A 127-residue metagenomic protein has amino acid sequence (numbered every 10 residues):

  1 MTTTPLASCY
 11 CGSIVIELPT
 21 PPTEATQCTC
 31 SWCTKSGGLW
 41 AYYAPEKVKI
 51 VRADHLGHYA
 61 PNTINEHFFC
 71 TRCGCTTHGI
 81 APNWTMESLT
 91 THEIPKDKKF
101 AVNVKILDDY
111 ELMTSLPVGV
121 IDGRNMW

Functional and structural regions predicted by a protein language model:
M1-S8, S13-W127: A short Gly-Trp-Pro
